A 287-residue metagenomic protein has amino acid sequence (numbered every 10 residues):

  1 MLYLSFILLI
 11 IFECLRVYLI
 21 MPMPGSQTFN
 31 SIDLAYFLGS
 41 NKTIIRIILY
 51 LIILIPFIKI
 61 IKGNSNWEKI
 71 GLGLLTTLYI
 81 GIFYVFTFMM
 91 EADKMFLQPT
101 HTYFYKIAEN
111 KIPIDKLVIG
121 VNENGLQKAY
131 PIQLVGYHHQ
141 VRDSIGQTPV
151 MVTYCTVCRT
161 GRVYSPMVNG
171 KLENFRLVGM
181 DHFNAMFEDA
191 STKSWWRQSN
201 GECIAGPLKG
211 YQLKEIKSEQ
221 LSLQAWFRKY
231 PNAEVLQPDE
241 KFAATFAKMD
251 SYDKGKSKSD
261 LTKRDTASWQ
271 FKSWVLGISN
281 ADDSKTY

Functional and structural regions predicted by a protein language model:
L2-Y287: Mid-to-C-terminal functional-domain signal that highlights helix-capping/loop sites within ligand-binding modules
